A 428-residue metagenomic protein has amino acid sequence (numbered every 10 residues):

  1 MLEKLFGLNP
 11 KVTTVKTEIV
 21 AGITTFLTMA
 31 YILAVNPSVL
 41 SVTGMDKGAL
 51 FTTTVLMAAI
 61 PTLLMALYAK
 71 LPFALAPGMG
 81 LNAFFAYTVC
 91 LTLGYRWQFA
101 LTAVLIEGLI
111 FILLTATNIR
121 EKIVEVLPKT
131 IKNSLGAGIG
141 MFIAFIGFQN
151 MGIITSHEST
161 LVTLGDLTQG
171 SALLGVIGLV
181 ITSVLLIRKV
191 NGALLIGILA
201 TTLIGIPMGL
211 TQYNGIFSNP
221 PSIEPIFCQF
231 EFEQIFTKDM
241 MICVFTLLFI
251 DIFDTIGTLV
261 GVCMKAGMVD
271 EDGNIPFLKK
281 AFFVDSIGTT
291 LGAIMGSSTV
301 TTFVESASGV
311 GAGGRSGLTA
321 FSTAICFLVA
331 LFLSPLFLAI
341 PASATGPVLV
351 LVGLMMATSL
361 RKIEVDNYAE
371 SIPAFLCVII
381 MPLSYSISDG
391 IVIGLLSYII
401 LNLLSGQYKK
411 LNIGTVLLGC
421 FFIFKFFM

Functional and structural regions predicted by a protein language model:
M1-A49, T163-L164, I196-K279, C420-F424: Helix-loop-helix hairpins and the membrane-proximal interhelical loops of multi-pass alpha-helical transport proteins
L2-N36, M57, G78-Y87, L91-I139 (+1 more regions): Helix-loop-helix junctions within the multi-pass membrane cores of secondary transporters/permeases
I19, V39, I123, G192 (+3 more regions): Residue-level signature of catalytic and energy-coupling elements of molecular machines, predominantly ATP/GTP-dependent
G44-L63: Loop-to-helix transition at the N-terminal end of transmembrane alpha-helices
K47-G48, F73, W97, I387: Membrane-helix interface/capping residues of multi-pass secondary transporters
A59-M79, I110: Juxtamembrane transmembrane-helix boundary signature
L93-L203, P207, T211, F321-M428: Membrane-embedded alpha-helical modules
